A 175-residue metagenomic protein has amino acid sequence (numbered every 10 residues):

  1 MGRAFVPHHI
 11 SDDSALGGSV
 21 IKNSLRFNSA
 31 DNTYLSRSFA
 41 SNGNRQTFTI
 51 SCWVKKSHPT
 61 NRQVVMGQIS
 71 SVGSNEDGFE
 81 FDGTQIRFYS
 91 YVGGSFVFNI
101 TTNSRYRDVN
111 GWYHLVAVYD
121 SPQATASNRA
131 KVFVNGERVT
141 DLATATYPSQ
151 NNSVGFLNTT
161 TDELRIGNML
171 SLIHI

Functional and structural regions predicted by a protein language model:
M1-D31: Enriched but not universal
A30-V92, Q123-A126: Extracellular glycan-recognition modules
G43-R45, R107-N110, T159: Surface-exposed coil/turn segments at beta-strand junctions on protein surfaces, enriched
R87, K131-F133: Beta-strand signatures of extracellular beta-sandwich domains
S90-Y113: Short, aromatic/His-centered strand-loop micro-motif at the edge of beta-sheets
G111-R129: Localized edge beta-strand/strand-to-loop motifs within extracellular or lumenal beta-rich domains
V134-T161: Short, solvent-exposed beta-strand-to-loop segments that form ligand-recognition rims of beta-rich domains
L157-I173: Extracellular glycan-interaction patches encoded by glycine-rich segments
